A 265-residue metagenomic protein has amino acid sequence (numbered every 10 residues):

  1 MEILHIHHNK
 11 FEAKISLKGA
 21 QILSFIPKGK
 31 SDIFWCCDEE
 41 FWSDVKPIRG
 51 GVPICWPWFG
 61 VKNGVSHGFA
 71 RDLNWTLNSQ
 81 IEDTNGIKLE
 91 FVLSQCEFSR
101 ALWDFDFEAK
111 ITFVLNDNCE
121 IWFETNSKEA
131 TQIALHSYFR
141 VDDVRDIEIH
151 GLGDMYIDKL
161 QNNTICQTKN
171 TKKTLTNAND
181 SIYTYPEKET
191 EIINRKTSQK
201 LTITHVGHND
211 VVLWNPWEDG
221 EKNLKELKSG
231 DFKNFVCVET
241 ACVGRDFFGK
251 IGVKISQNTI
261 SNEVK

Functional and structural regions predicted by a protein language model:
M1-N9, S94-S99, E108, D180-K265: Beta-strand-rich recognition/accessory modules
N9, G19, F69-N74, F105-F107 (+3 more regions): Residues that act as N-cap/strand-start positions at coil-to-secondary-structure junctions
E12-H67: Acidic-aromatic substrate-binding/catalytic surfaces of carbohydrate-active enzymes
A13-I15, I111-F113, C119-S127: Short, well-ordered beta-strand segments enriched in hydrophobic/aromatic residues
S24-I26, K128-H136: Short, hydrophobic/aromatic beta-strand segments
V65-N116: Extended, loop-rich substrate-binding clefts of extracytoplasmic carbohydrate-active enzymes
F105-I111, I133-S137, K169-T171: Active-site glycine-rich loop that binds ribose-phosphate moieties when present
A130, Y138-V212: Active-site/ligand-binding surface loops and adjacent short beta/alpha elements that line catalytic pockets across
